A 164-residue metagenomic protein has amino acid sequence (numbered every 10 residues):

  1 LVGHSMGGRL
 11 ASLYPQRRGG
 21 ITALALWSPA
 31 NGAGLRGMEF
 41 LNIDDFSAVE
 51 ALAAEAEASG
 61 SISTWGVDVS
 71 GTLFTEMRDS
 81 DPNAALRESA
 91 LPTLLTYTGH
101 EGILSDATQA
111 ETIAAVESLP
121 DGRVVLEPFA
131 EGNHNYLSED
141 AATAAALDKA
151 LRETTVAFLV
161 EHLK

Functional and structural regions predicted by a protein language model:
L1-G3, W27: Short beta-strand immediately N-terminal to the catalytic nucleophile in serine-hydrolase-like folds
G3-L13: Glycine-rich nucleophile elbow surrounding the catalytic serine of serine-hydrolase chemistry
Y14-R18: Active-site catalytic pocket residues across diverse enzymes, especially alpha/beta-hydrolases
G20-G122, E127-R152, V156: The alpha/beta-hydrolase serine catalytic core
V156-K164: Alpha/beta-hydrolase-fold serine-hydrolase catalytic core, especially in secreted/extracellular enzymes
